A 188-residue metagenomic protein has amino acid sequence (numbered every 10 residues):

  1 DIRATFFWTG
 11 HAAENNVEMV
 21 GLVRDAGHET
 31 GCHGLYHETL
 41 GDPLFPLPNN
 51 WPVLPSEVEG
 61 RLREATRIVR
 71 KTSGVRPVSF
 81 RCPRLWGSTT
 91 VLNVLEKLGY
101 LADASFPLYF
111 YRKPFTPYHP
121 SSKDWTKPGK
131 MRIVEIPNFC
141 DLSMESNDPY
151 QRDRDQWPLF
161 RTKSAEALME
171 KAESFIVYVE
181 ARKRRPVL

Functional and structural regions predicted by a protein language model:
I2-S88, R112, M131-E145, L188: Metal-dependent polysaccharide deacetylase catalytic core of the NodB/CE4 family, i.e., the active-site-bearing domain
V78-V187: Active-site-adjacent pocket scaffolds in enzyme catalytic domains
